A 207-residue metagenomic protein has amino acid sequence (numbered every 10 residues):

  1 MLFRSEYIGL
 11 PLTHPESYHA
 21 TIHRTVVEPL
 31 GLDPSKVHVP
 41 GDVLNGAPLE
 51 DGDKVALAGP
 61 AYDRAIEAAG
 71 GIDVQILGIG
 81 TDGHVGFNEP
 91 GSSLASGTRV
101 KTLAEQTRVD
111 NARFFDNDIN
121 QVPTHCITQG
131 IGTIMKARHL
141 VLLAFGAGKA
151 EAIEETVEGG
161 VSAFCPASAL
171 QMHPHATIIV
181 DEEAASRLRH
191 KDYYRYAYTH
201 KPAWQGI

Functional and structural regions predicted by a protein language model:
F3-R4, P40-G41, I76-I79, L142-F145 (+1 more regions): Short beta-strand segments
F3-V74, D192, A197-G206: Ligand-binding beta-strand-loop-alpha-helix segment within the catalytic cores of soluble metabolic enzymes
Y18-R24, P90-V100, G159-V161: A glycine- and small-aliphatic-rich helix-loop capping segment at beta-alpha/alpha-beta transitions that lines
L30-G31, I66-G70, L94, C126 (+2 more regions): Solvent-exposed alpha-helices and their adjacent loops that cap or buttress functional pockets in soluble metabolic
L49, G86-G91, S96-T98, A152-T156 (+1 more regions): A short secondary-structure junction signal
G70-S96: Glycine-rich phosphate-binding loop
G86-I131: Class I SAM-dependent methyltransferase SAM-binding "motif I" and its flanking Rossmann-like core
Q129-G132, K136-I207: ATP/nucleoside-binding phosphotransfer catalytic cores, i.e., glycine-rich phosphate-binding loops
